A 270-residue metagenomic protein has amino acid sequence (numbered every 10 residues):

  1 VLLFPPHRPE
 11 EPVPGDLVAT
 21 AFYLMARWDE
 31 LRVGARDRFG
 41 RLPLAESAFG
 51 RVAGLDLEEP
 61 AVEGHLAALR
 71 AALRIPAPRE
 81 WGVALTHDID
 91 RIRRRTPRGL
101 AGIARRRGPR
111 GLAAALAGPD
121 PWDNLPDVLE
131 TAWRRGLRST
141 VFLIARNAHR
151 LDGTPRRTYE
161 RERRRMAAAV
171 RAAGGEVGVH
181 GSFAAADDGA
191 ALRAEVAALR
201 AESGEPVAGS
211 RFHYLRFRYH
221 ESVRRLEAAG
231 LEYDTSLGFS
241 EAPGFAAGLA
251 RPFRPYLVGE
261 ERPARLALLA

Functional and structural regions predicted by a protein language model:
V1-Y159, A247-P252, Y256-A270: Terminal accessory/targeting
G40, S47, G175-G178, G209 (+1 more regions): Glycine-centered flexibility motif
G50-D56, L143, G175, L199 (+1 more regions): Generic detector of short, locally flexible boundary/turn motifs and exposed helical patches
R91-R106, R161-A173, E202-A208, E227-E241 (+1 more regions): Short, Lys/Arg-enriched charge-dense amphipathic segments
R91-R95, P126-R218: Metal-dependent polysaccharide deacetylase catalytic core of the NodB/CE4 family, i.e., the active-site-bearing domain
F183-R262: Catalytic domains of cell-wall/extracellular-matrix polysaccharide-remodeling enzymes, centered on de-N-acetylation
